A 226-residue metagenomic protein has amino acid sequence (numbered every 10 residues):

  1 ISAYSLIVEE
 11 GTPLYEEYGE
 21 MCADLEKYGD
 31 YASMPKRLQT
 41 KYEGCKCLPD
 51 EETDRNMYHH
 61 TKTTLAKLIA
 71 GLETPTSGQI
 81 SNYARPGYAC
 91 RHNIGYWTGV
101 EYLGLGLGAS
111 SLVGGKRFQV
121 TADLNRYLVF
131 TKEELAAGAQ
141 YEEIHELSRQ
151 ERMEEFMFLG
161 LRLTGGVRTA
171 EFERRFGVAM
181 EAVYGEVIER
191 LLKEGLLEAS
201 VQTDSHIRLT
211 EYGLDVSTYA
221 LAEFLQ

Functional and structural regions predicted by a protein language model:
I1-V178: C-terminal scaffold of the Radical SAM
H60, F156, V183-E186, Y219: Long, highly charged amphipathic alpha-helices
G115-R117, E194, Y219-L221: A short, polar/proline- and glycine-enriched secondary-structure boundary/capping micro-motif
T169-A170, A182-V183, S200: Extended hydrophobic-aromatic, low-complexity segments
V178-K193: Short amphipathic alpha-helical interaction segments
L192-T203: A short, conserved structural fragment
D204-T210: Minor-groove-contacting beta-hairpin "wing" of winged helix-turn-helix DNA-binding domains
Y212-Q226: Short, amphipathic alpha-helical interaction segments positioned at domain boundaries
